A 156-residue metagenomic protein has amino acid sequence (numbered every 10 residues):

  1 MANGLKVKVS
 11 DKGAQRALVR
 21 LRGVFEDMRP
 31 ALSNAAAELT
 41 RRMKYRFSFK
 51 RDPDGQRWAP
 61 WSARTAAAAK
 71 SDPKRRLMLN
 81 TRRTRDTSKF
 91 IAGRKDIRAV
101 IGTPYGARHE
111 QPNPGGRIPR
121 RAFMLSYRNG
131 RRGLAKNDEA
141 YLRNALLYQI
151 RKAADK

Functional and structural regions predicted by a protein language model:
M1-K156: Short, Lys/Arg-rich flexible segments
